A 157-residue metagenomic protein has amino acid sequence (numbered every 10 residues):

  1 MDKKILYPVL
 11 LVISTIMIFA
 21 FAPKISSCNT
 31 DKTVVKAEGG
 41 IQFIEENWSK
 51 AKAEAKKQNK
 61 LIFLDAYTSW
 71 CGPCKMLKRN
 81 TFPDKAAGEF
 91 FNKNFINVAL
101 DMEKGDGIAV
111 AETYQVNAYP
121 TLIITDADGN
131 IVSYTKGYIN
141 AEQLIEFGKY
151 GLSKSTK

Functional and structural regions predicted by a protein language model:
M1-G40, K157: N-terminal targeting signals for export/organelle localization
Q42-E46, A66, N80-D106: Thiol-based oxidoreductase modules, predominantly thioredoxin-like and allied folds used for disulfide exchange
F43-L61, F91: A short beta-strand-turn-helix
K56-K57, E89-N92, Y114-A118: Extracellular/periplasmic catalytic domains that process cell-envelope and extracellular macromolecules
K57-G72: Short active-site neighborhood of thiol/selenol oxidoreductases, capturing the structured segment around
A66-Y67, L100-E103, T125-A127, G137-Y138: Active-site-proximal beta-strand/loop segments in catalytic clefts of secreted hydrolases
K75-R79: Detector for the c-type heme attachment site
N117-K157: Non-catalytic, surface beta->alpha helical segment in thiol-disulfide oxidoreductase systems
